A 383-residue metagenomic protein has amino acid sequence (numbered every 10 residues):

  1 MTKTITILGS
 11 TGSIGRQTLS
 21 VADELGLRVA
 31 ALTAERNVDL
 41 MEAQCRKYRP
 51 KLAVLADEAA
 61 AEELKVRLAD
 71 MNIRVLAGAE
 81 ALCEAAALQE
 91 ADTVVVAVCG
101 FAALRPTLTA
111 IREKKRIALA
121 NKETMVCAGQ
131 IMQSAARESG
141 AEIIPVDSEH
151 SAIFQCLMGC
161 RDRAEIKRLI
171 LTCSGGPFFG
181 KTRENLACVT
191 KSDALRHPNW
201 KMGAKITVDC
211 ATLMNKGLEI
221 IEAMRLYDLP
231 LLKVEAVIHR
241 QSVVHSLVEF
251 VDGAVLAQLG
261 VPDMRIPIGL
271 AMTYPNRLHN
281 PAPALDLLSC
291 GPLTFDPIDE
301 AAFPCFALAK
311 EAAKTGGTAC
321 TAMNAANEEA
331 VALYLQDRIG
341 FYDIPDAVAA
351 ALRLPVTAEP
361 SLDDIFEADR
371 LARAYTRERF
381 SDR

Functional and structural regions predicted by a protein language model:
M1-R383: Catalytic, metal-anchored helix/loop core of enzyme active sites in primary metabolism
